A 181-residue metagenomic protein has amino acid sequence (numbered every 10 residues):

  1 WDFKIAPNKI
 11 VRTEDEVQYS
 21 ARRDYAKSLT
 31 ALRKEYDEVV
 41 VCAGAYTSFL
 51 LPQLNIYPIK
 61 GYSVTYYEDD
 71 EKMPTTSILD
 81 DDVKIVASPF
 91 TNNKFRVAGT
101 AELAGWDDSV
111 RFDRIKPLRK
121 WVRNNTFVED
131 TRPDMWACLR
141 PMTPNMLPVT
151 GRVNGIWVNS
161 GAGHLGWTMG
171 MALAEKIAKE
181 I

Functional and structural regions predicted by a protein language model:
W1-E38: Helical element adjacent to the flavin cofactor pocket in flavoenzyme catalytic cores
P7-V11, N92-K94, I156: A generic structural signal for beta-strand entry/edge sites
N8, E68, V149-I181: C-terminal lid/capping helical subdomain adjacent to the catalytic/cofactor pocket in oxidative enzymes
T13-E14, A98, S160: Beta-strand residues in well-ordered beta-sheet regions across diverse protein folds
A21-D24, S28, S88-P89, W106-V110 (+1 more regions): A short, polar/proline- and glycine-enriched secondary-structure boundary/capping micro-motif
E35-D37, T126, I177-I181: Short, hydrophobic alpha-helical segments
E38-N154: Active-site substrate-recognition segment that forms the wall of the catalytic cavity or substrate channel
